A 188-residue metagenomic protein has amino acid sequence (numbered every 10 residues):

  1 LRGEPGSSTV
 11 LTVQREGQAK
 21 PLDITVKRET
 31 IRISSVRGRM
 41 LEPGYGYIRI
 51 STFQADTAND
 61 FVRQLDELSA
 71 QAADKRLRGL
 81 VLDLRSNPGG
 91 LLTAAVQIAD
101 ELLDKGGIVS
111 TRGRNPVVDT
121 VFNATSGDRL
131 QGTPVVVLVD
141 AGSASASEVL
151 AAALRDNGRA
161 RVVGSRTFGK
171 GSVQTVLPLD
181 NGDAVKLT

Functional and structural regions predicted by a protein language model:
L1-D183: Cleft-lining beta-strand/loop regions that shape enzyme active-site pockets
V185-L187: Flexible, solvent-exposed loop/hinge segments that line or gate ligand/substrate-binding clefts
